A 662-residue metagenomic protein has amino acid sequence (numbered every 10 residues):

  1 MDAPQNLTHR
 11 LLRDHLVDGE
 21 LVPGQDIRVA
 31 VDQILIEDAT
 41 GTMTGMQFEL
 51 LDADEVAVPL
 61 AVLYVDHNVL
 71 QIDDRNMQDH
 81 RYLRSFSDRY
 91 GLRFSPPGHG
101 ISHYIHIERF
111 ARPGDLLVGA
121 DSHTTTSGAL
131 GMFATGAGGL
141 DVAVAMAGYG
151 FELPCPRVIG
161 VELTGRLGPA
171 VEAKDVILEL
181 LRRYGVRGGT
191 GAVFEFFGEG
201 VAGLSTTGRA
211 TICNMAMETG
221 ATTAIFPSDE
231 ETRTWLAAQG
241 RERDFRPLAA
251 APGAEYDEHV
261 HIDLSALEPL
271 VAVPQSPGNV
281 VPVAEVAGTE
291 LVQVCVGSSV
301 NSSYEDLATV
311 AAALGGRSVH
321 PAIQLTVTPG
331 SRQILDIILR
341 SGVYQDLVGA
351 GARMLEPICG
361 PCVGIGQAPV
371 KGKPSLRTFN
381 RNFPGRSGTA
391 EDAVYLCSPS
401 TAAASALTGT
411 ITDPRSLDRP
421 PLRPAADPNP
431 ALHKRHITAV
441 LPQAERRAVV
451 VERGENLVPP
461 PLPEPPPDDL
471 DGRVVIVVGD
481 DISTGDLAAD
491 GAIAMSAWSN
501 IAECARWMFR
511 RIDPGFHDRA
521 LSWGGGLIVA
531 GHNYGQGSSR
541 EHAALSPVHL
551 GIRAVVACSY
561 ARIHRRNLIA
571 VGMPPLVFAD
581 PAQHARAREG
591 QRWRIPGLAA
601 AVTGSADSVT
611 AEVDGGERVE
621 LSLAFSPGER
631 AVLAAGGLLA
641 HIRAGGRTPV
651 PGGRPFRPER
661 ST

Functional and structural regions predicted by a protein language model:
M1-T662: Fe-S-dependent hydro-lyases/dehydratases of central metabolism
